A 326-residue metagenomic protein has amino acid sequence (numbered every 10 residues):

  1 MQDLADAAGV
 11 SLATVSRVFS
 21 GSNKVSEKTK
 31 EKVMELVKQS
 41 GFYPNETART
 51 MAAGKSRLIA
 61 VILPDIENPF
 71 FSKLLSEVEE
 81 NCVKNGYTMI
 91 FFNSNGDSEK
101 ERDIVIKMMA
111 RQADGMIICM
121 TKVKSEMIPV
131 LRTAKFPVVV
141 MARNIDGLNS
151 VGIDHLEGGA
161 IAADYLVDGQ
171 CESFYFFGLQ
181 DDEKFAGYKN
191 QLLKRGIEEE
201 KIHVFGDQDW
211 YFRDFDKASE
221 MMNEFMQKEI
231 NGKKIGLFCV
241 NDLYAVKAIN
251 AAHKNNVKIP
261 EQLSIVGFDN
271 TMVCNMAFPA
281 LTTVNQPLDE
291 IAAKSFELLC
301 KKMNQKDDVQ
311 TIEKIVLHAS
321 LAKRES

Functional and structural regions predicted by a protein language model:
M1-S56: N-terminal helix-turn-helix DNA-binding module of bacterial transcription factors
L12-R17, M51-E67, Y165, E172-L179: Short beta-strand segments enriched in small/hydrophobic residues
K38-S76, K84-N85, G96-D97, K107-A110: N-terminal helix-turn-helix/winged-helix DNA-binding helices and compositionally similar short basic alpha-helical
P64-S72, F91-K100, V151-I161, F176-N223 (+4 more regions): Hinge/beta->alpha junction and helix N-cap segments in small-molecule ligand-binding domains
E80-S125: Central regulatory/effector-binding core of bacterial HTH transcription factors
G96, C119-A160, L243, D269-L281: Flexible loop/hinge segments that line or gate small-molecule binding clefts
A113-C119, S173-G178, V204, I230-N241 (+1 more regions): Periplasmic-binding protein-like
S219, N223-S326: Flexible loop/turn connectors
